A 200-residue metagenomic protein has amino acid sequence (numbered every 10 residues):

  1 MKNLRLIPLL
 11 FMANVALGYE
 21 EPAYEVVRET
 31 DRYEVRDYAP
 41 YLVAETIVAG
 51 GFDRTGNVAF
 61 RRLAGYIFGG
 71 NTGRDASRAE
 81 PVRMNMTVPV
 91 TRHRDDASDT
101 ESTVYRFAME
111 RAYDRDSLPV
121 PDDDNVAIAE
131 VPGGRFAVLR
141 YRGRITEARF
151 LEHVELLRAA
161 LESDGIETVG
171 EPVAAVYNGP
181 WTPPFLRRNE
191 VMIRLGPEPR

Functional and structural regions predicted by a protein language model:
K2-R200: A solvent-exposed interaction/effector surface
